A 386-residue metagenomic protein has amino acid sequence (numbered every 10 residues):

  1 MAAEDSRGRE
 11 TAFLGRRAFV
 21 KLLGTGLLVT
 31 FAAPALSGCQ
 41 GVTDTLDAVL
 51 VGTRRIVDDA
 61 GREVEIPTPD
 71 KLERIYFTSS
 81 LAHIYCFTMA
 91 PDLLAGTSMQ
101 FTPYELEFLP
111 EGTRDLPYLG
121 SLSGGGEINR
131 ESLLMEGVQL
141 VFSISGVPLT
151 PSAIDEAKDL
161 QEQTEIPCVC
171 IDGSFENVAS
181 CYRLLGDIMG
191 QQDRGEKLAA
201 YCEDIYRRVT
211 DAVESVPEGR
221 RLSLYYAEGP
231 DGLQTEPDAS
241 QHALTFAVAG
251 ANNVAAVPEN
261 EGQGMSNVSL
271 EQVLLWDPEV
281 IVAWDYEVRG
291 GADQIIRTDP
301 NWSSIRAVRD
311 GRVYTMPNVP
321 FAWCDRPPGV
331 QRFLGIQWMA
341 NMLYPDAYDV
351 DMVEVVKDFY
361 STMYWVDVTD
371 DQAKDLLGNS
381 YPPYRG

Functional and structural regions predicted by a protein language model:
M1-P34: N-terminal secretory signal peptides
Q40-G41: Bacterial signal peptide processing site
A48, T53, D155-Q234, A255-A256 (+3 more regions): Extracytoplasmic substrate-binding proteins
G61-R62, L119-N129, E259-L270: Short helix-initiation/N-cap motifs at beta->coil->alpha
Y76-F77, A95-T97, L140-I144, C168-I171 (+4 more regions): Structural recognition of the beta-strand scaffold that forms the well-ordered cores of secreted hydrolase catalytic
T78-E136, L140-P151, V254: A short, structured surface patch at a secondary-structure boundary
L81-I84, Q100-P103, G146-T150, S174-V178 (+4 more regions): Solvent-exposed loop/turn segments at secondary-structure junctions within structured extracellular/periplasmic domains
S240-Q263: Alpha-helical, coiled-coil/dimerization segments enriched in small aliphatic residues
